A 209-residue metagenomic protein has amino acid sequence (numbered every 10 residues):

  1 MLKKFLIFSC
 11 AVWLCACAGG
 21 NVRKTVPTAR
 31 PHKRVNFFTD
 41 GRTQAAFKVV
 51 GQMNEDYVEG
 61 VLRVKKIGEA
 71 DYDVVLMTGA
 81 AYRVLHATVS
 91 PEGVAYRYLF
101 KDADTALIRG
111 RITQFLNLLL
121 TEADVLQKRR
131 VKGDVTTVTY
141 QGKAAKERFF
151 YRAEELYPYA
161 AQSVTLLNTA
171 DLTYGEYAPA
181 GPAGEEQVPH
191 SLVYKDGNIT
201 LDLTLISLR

Functional and structural regions predicted by a protein language model:
M1-C17: Sec-dependent bacterial lipoprotein signal peptides
L14-R34: Bacterial Sec signal peptide processing site at the extreme N-terminus
F37-N54: A short, Trp-centered hydrophobic/proline-enriched beta-strand micro-motif
N54-A80: N-terminal, post-signal-peptide region of Sec/Tat-exported proteins
Y72-L107: Mid-chain, structured segments of secreted extracytoplasmic proteins
R83-T88, A106-G110, A170-T173, L201-T204: A short, polar/proline- and glycine-enriched secondary-structure boundary/capping micro-motif
V94-L126: Acidic/charged, solvent-exposed loop-and-adjacent secondary-structure segments enriched in E/D, K/R, S/T, and G/P
D134-R209: Gly/Pro-enriched, hydrophobic low-complexity segments that function as extracytoplasmic propeptides/linkers
